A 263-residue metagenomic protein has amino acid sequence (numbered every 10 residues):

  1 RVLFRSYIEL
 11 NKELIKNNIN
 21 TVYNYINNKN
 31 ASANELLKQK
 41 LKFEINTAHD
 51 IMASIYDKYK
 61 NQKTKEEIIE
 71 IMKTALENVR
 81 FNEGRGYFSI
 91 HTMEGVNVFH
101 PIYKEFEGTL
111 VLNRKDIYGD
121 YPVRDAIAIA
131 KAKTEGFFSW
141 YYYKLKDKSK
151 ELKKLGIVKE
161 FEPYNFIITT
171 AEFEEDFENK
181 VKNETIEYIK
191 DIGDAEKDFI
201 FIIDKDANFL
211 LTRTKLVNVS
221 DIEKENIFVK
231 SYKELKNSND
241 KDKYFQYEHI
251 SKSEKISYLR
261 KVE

Functional and structural regions predicted by a protein language model:
R1-E66, E70, T74-G86, L155 (+3 more regions): Juxtamembrane extracytoplasmic/periplasmic/luminal helical "stalk" adjacent to the first N-terminal
A31-S32, M93, L216: Surface-exposed, polar/charged faces of alpha-helical domains in mature secreted/periplasmic/lumenal proteins
Q62-A75, K104-L145, K182-E187, T214-K252: Extracytoplasmic/periplasmic sensor domains and loops in membrane signaling proteins
G86, V123, K148-K159, D242-Y244 (+1 more regions): A short beta-strand signature within small-molecule sensing/ligand-binding domains used in signal transduction
Y87-I90, V96-P101, F106-E107, N113: Mid-length scaffold segments of soluble, non-membrane domains
F88, V96-V98, I200, A207-R213: Conserved hydrophobic beta-strand signature of PAS-family and PAS-like sensory domains
M93, P163, K205: Short, ordered coil/turn segments that flank beta-strands lining enzyme active or ligand-binding pockets
L152-E184, I256-E263: Conserved beta-strands of PAS-like sensory domains
